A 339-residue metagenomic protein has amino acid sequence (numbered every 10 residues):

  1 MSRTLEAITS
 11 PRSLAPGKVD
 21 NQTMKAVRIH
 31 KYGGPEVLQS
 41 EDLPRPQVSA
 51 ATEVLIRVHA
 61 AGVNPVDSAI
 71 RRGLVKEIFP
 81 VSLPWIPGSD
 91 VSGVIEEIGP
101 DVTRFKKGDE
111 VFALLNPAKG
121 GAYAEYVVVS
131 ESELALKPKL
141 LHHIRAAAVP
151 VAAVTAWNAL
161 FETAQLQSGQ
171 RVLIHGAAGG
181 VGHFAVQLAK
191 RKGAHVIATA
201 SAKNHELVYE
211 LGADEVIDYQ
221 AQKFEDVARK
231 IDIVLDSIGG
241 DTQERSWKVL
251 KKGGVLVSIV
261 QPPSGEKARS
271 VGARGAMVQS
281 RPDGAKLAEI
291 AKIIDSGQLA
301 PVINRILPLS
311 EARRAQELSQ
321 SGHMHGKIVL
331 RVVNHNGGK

Functional and structural regions predicted by a protein language model:
I8, L14-A50, R57-N64, S68-S92 (+1 more regions): Terminal helix/beta-alpha structural elements that buttress the NAD(P)+-binding lobe
